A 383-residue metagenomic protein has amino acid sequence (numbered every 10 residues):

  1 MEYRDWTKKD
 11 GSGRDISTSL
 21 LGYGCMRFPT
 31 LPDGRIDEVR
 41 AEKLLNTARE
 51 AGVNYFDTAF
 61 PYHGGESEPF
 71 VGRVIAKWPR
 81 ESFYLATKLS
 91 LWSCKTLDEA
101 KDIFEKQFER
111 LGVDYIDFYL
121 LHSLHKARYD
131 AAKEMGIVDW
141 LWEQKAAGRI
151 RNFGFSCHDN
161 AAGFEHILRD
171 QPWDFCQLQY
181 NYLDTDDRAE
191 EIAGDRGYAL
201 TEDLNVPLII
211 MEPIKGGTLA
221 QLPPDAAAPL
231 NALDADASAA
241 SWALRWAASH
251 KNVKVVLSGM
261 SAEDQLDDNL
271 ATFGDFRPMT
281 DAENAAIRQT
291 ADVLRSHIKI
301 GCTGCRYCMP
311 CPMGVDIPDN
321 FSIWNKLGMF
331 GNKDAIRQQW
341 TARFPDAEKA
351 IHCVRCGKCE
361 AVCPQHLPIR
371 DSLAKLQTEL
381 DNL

Functional and structural regions predicted by a protein language model:
M1-F83, W140, A146: N-terminal binding-site loop/beta-alpha segment at the start of enzyme catalytic domains that lines or forms
D5, L124-T303, Y307-V315, D319-S322 (+3 more regions): Beta/alpha (TIM)-barrel catalytic core signal, keyed to glycine-rich beta->alpha loops juxtaposed to Asp/Glu that bind
M26-V39, K88-E99, D130, A227-D234: Active-site mouth loops of central-metabolism enzymes
P32-R35, A59-E68, W92-D98, A127-D130 (+2 more regions): Acidic-and-aromatic substrate-binding clefts and catalytic sites of carbohydrate-active enzymes
R35-A48, T96-L111, H158-I167, A239-L244: Short, acidic/polar
F108-Y129: Active-site groove signature of glycoside hydrolases
K299-G314, K349-H366: Local cysteine-cluster metal-coordination motifs and their immediate loop/turn environment, predominantly Fe-S cluster
F330-K358, N382-L383: Short Fe-S-cluster ligation motifs
